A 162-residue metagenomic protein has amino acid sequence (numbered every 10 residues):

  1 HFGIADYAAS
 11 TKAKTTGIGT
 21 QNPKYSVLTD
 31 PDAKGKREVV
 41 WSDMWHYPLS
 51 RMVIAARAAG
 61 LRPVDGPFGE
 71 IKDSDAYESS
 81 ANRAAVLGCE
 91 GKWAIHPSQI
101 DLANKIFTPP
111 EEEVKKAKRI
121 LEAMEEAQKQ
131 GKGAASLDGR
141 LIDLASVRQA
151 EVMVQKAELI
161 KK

Functional and structural regions predicted by a protein language model:
H1-K162: Expand to "…catalyze enediolate/carbanion chemistry for C-C bond making/breaking, isomerization, decarboxylation
